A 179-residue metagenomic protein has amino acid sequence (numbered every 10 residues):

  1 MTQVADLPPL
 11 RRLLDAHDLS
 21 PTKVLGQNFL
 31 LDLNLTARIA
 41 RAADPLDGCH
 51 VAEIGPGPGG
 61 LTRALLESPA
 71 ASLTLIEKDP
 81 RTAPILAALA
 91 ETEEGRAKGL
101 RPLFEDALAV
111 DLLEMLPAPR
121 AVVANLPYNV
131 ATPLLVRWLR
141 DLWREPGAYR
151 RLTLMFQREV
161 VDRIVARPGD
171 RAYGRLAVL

Functional and structural regions predicted by a protein language model:
M1-L179: Catalytic cores of RNA-modifying enzymes
